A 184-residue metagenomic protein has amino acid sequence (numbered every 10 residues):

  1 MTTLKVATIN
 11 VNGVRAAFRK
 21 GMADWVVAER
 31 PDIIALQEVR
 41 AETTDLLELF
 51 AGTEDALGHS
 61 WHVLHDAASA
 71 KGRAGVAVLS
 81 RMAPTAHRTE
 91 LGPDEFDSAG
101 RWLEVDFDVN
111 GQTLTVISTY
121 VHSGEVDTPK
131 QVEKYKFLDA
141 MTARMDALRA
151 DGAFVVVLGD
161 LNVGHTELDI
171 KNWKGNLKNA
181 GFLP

Functional and structural regions predicted by a protein language model:
M1-D55, V63-V76: N-terminal, active-site-proximal structural segment of metallo-dependent hydrolase catalytic domains
K5, H62, T115, F154-V156: Proline-centered loop/turn at the N-terminus of a beta-strand
V14-F18, D97, E133-A140, F182-P184: Soluble or luminal CAZymes and related metallo-dependent hydrolases
R15, T43-D45, G72-R73, G124-D127 (+1 more regions): Short catalytic/ligand-binding loop motif for oxyanion handling, primarily in non-cytosolic enzymes, centered on
A23-V27, W102-G111, A140-A153: Short amphipathic alpha-helices and their capping/turn segments at secondary-structure boundaries
R40-G124: Structured beta-strand-rich core segments of catalytic domains in phosphoester-bond hydrolases
T53-A56, F137-P184: Metal-dependent phosphoesterases centered on the DNase I-like endonuclease/exonuclease/phosphatase
G92-E95, V121-L138, N172-N179: Surface-exposed cleft-lining segments at the edges of enzyme active sites
